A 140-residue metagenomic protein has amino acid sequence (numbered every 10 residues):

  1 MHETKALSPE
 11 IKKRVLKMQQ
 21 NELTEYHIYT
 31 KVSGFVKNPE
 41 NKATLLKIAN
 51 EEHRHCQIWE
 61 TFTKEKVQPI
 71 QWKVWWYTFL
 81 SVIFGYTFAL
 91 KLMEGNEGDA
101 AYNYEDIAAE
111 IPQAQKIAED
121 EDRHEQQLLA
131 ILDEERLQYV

Functional and structural regions predicted by a protein language model:
M1-V140: Non-heme di-metal
